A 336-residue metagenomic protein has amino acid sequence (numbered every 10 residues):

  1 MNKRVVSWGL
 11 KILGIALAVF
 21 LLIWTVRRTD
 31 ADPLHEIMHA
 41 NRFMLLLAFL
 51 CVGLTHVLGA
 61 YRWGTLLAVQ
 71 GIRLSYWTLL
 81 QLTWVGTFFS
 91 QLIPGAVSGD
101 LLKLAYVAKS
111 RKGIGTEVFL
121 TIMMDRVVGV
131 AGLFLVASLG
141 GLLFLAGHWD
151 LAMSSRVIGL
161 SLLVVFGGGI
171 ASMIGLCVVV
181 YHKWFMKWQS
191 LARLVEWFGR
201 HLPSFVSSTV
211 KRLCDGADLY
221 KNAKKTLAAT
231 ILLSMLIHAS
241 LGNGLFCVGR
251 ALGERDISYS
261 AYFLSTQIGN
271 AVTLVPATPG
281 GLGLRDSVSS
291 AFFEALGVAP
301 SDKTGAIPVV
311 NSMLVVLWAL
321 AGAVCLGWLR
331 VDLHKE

Functional and structural regions predicted by a protein language model:
M1-H39, F89-W197, T278, L282-E336: Transmembrane helix-loop-helix hairpins in multi-pass inner-membrane proteins
N2-K11, A48, V52, H56 (+2 more regions): Alpha-helical segments in transporter systems
A18-L21, G59-L66, K103, L241-V248 (+3 more regions): Hydrophobic/aromatic residues in alpha-helical transmembrane segments
P33-N41, I72-S75, R111, G216-A223 (+1 more regions): Helix-boundary and loop/linker segments of multi-pass membrane transporters
L45-F49, Y76-Q81, L162-V165, L227-L232 (+2 more regions): Hydrophobic alpha-helical transmembrane segments
T78, L82-F88, W188-R212: Juxtamembrane inter-helical linkers in multi-pass membrane proteins
L80-W84, I237-C247, S258-L274, R285: Hydrophobic alpha-helical segments embedded in the membrane of multi-pass proteins
V206-L252: Alpha-helical transmembrane segments and their immediate interhelical loop/hinge regions in multi-pass membrane
